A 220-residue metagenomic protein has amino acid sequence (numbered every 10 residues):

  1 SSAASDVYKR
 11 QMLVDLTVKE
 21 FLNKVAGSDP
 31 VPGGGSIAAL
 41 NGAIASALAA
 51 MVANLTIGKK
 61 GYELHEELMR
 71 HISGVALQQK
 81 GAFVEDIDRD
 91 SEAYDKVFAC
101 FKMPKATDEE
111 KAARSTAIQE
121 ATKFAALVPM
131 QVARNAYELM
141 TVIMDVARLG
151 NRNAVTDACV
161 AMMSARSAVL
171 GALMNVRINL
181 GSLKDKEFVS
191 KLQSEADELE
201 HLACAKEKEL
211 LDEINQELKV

Functional and structural regions predicted by a protein language model:
S1-Y8: Short, small-residue-biased leader/transition segments that mark boundaries at the very start of proteins
R10-V25, R134-D145: Acidic-glycine-rich active-site phosphate/pyrophosphate-binding loop
G27-A50, N153-A172: Conserved phosphate/anionic-ligand binding catalytic regions in large, soluble enzymes, centered on
L40-I44, I72, Q79-D86, A125-N135 (+4 more regions): Amphipathic alpha-helix face/heptad-repeat signature
M51-E63: Transmembrane signal-anchor/signal-peptide helices with a preference for the extracytoplasmic
K60-C100, L199, K206: A structural-propensity feature for long, helix-poor, extended segments
D90, Y94-M163, S167: Amphipathic alpha-helical interface segments
L139-V142, A154-I214, V220: Preference for long, well-ordered alpha-helical segments
